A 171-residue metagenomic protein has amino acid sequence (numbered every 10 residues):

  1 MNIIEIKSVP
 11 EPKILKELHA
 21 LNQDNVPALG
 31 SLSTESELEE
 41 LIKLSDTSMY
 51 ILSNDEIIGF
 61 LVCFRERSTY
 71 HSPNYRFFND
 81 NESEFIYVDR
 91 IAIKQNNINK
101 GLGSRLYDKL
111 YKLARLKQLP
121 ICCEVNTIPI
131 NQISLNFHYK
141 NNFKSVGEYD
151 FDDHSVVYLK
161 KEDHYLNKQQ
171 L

Functional and structural regions predicted by a protein language model:
M1-L18: A short beta-loop-alpha structural element at the N-terminal edge of CoA-dependent acyl/N-acetyltransferase catalytic
P27-N54: Active-site rim helix/loop that mediates acceptor-substrate recognition in acyltransferases
L41-Y50, G59, F64-S68, Y87: A short helix-loop-beta-strand connector motif used in the catalytic cores of GNAT acetyltransferases and, in some
V62-R90: Conserved acyl-donor/pantetheine-binding loop and adjacent beta-alpha core of acyl/acetyltransferases and related
D89-I98, T127-I128: A short, internal acetyl-CoA/4′-phosphopantetheine-binding micro-motif in the GNAT/acyltransferase core
I93, N99-K112: Conserved acetyl-CoA-binding loop-helix of GNAT-fold acetyltransferases
A114-T127: Conserved GNAT acetyl-CoA-binding A-motif
T127-G147: Conserved active-site alpha-helix within GNAT-family acetyltransferase domains
